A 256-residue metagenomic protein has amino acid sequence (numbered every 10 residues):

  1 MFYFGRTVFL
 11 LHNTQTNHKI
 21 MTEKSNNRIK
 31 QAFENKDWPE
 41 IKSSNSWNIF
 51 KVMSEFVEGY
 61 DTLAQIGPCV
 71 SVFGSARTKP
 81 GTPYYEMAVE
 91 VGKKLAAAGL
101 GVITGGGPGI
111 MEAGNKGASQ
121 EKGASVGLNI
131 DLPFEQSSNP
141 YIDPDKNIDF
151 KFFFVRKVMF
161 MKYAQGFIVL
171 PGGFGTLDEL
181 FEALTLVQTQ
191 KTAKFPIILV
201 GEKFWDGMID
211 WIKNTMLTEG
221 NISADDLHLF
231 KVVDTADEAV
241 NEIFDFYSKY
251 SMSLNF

Functional and structural regions predicted by a protein language model:
M1-I20: N-terminal amphipathic/basic-hydrophobic helices that include classical n-h-c signal peptides and signal-anchor
E23-I29, N35-L128: Glycine-rich beta-alpha loop segments
G59, L63, E121, F167 (+3 more regions): Change "in soluble alpha/beta enzymes" to "in soluble alpha/beta proteins
L63-Q65, K94-A96, A118-S119, N139-I142 (+3 more regions): Solvent-exposed alpha-helices and their adjacent loops that cap or buttress functional pockets in soluble metabolic
G109-V169: Acidic/glycine-enriched connector segments
L132-Q136, T176, F204-G207: Short gly/pro/ser/thr-enriched loop/turn and capping motifs at secondary-structure boundaries
K151-K203, Y247-S253: Active-site/ligand-binding-proximal alpha/beta "capping" segment
L199-F256: C-terminal functional extensions of proteins
